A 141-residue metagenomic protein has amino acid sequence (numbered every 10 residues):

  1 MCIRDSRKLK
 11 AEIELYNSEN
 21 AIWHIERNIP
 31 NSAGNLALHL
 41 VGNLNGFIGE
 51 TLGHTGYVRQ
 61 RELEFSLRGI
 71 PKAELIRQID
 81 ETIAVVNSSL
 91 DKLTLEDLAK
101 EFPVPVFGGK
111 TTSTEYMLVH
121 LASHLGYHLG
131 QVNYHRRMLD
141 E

Functional and structural regions predicted by a protein language model:
M1-D5: Conserved small/polar residues in nucleotide/adenosyl-binding loops
S6, K10-N17, V41, N45-I48 (+3 more regions): Structural signal for well-ordered, non-membrane alpha-helices
R7-A11, E62-G69: Short N-terminal helix-initiation segments at or just after the protein's N-terminus
A11-E14, K100-P105: Acidic-glycine-rich active-site phosphate/pyrophosphate-binding loop
E19, R61, T94, L98: Glycine-rich, flexible loop/turn motifs
N20-L63, V104-E141: Short, contiguous alpha-helical
L67-E101, Y116-L125: Acidic/histidine-rich alpha-helical segments that form the ligand environment of transition-metal centers
